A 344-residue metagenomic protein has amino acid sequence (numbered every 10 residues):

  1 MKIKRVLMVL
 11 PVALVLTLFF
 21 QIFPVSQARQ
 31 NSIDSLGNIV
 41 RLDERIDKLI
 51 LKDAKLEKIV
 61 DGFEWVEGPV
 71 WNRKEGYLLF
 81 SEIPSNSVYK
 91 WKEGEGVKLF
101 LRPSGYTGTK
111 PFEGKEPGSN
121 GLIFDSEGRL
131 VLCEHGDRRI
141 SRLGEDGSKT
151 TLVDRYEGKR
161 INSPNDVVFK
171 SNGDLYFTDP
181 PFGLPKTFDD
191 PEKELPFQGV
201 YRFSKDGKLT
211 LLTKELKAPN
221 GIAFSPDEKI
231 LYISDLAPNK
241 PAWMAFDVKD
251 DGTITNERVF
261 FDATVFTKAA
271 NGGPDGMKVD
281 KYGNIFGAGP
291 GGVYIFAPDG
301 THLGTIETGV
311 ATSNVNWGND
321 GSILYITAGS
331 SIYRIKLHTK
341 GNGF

Functional and structural regions predicted by a protein language model:
M1-V12: Bacterial N-terminal signal peptides that target proteins for export
K2-I3, F19, K229: Short intrinsically disordered, low-complexity coil segments enriched in acidic
R5-L7, L18, T213: Hydrophobic residues within membrane-embedded alpha helices
L10-Q21: Bacterial N-terminal signal peptides
I22-F344: Sequence-structural signature of mature extracellular/luminal beta-sheet repeat domains, prominently beta-propellers
